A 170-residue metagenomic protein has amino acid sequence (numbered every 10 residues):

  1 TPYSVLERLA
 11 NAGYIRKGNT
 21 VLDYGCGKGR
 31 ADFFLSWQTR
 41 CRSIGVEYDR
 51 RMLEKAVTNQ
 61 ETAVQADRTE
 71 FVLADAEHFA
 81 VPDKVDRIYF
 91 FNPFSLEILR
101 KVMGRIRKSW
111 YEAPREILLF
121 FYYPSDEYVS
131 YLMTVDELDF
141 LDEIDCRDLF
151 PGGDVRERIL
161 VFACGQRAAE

Functional and structural regions predicted by a protein language model:
T1-R16: S-adenosyl-L-methionine
G18-G27: Conserved class I S-adenosyl-L-methionine
G29-F33: Glycine-rich SAM-binding Motif I of class I
R42-E47: Conserved SAM-binding motif I beta-strand of class I
A56-V57: Conserved SAM-binding loop
A66-A74: Conserved SAM-binding strand-loop segment of SAM-dependent methyltransferases
R87-I98: A short SAM/SAH-binding and catalytic strip from SAM-dependent methyltransferases
E97-L160: C-terminal substrate-binding/active-site "lid" region of AdoMet-derived donor-dependent transferases
